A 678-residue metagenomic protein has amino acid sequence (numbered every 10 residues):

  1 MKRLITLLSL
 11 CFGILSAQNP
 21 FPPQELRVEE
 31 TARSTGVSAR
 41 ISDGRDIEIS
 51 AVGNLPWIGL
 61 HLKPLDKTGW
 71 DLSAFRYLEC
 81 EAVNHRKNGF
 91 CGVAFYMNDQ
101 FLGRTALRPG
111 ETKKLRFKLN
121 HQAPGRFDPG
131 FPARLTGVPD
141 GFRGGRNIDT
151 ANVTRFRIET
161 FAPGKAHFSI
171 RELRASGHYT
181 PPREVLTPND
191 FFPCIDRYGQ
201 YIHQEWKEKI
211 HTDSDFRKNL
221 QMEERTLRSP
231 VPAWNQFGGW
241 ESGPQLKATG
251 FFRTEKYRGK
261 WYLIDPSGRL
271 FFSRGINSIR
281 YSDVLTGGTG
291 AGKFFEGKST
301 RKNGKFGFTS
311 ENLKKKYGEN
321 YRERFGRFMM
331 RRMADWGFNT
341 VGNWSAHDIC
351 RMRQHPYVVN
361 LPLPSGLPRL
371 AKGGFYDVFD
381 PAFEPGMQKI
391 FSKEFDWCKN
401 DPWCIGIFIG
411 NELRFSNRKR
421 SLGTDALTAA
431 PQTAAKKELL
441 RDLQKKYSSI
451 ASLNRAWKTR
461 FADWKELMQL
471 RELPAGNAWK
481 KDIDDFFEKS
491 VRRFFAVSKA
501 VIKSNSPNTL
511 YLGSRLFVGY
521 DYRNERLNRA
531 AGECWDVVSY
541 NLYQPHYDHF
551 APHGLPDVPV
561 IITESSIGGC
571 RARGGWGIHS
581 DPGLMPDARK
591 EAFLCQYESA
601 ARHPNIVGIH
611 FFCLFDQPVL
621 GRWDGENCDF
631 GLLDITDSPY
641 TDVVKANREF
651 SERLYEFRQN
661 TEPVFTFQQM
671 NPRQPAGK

Functional and structural regions predicted by a protein language model:
A51-G144, G164-F168: Extracellular ligand-binding interfaces
R157-G164: Short beta-strand-plus-loop segments that form exposed binding edges in beta-rich domains
Y201-M352, G366-W403, E472, K481-K489 (+1 more regions): Active-site-adjacent substrate/metal-binding segments within catalytic domains of carbohydrate-active enzymes
I276-G290, R351-L370, K399-R471, V619-L633: Aromatic- and acidic-residue-enriched segments that line the glycan-binding/catalytic groove of carbohydrate-active
F294, K298-S299, T459-A462, M468-C595: Extracellular glycoside hydrolase catalytic/binding regions
M329-D335, T340-S345, I349, V378-E412 (+6 more regions): An active-site-proximal structural segment forming one wall of the substrate-binding cleft that immediately precedes
P402-G406, G410-N411, D581-L632: Substrate-binding cleft of secreted/luminal carbohydrate-active enzymes
G423-E438, F612-K678: Aromatic-rich peripheral "rim/lid" segments of glycoside hydrolase catalytic domains that contact and position glycan
